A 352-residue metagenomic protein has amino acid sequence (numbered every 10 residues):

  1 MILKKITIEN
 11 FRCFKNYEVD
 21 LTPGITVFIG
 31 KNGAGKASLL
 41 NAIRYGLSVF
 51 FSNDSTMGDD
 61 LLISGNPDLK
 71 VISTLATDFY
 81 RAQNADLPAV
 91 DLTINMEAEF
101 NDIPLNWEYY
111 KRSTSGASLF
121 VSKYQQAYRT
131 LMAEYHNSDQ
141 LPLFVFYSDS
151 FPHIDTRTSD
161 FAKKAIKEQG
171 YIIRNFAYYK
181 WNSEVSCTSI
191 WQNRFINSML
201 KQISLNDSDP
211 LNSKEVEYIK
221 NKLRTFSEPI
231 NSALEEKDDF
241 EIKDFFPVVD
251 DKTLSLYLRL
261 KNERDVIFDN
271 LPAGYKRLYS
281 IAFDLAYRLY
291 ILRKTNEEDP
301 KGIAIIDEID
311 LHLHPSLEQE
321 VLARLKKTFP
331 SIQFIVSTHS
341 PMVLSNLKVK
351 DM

Functional and structural regions predicted by a protein language model:
M1-D60, D251-M352: Switch/communication elements of ASCE P-loop NTPase nucleotide-binding domains
M1-Q192, I196: P-loop NTPase switch/coupling surface
A85-N95, D250-S255, V349-K350: A short, compositionally biased
E97-E99, A177-D299: Extended helical coiled-coil dimerization/tether regions that scaffold and oligomerize large DNA-maintenance assemblies
H136-G170, Q202-Y218, L254-L260, S316-K326 (+1 more regions): Short, charge-rich amphipathic segments
P142, S148, R224, E228-I230 (+1 more regions): Proline-rich low-complexity regions
